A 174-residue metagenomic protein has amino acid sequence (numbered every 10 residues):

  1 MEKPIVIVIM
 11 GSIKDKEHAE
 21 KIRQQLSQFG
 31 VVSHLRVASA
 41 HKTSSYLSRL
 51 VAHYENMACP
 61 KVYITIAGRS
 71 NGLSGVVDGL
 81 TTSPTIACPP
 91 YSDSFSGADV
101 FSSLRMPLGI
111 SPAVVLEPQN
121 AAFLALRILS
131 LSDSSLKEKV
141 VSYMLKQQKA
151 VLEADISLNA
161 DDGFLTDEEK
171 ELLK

Functional and structural regions predicted by a protein language model:
M1-I5, E153-K174: SAM-dependent methyltransferases
E2-A40: Glycine-rich phosphate/diphosphate-binding loop of Rossmann-like nucleotide-binding domains
D15-A19, S44-S45, S70-V76, F95-G97 (+1 more regions): Short glycine/serine/threonine-rich phosphate/pyrophosphate-binding segments that cradle anionic phosphate groups
H34-N56: N-terminal beta-loop-helix "entrance" segment that forms/cooperates in small-molecule cofactor or anionic ligand
R49-C88: Glycine-rich phosphate-binding loop
P90-S94: Short, acidic/turn-prone active-site loops that include or flank metal/cofactor- and phosphate-binding residues
F95-K139: Short, glycine-/small-residue-rich phosphate/pyrophosphate-handling segment
D133-L165: Internal, active-site/partner-interface "lid" segment
